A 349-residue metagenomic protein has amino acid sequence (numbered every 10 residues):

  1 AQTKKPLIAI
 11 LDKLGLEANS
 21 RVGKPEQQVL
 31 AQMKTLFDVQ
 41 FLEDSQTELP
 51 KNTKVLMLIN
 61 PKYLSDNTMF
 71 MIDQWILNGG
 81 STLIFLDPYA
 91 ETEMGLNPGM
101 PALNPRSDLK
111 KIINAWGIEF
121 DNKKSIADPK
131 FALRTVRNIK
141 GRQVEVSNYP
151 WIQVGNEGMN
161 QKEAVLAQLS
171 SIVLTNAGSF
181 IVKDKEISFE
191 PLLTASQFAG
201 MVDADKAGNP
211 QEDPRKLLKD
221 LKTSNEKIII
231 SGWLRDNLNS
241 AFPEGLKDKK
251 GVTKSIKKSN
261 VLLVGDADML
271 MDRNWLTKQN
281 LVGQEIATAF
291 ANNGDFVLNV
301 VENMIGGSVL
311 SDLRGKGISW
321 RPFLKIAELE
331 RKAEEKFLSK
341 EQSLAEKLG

Functional and structural regions predicted by a protein language model:
K4, E17-D312, P322, E335: Acidic, S/T/G-rich, low-cysteine, solvent-exposed domains in lumenal/extracellular/periplasmic regions of secretory
P6-G15: Short beta-strand segments enriched in small/hydrophobic residues
G317-S319: A short, acidic, flexible beta-alpha connecting loop/helix-capping segment that sits on the rim of active
R321-G349: Acidic, Ser/Thr-rich low-complexity intrinsically disordered segments
